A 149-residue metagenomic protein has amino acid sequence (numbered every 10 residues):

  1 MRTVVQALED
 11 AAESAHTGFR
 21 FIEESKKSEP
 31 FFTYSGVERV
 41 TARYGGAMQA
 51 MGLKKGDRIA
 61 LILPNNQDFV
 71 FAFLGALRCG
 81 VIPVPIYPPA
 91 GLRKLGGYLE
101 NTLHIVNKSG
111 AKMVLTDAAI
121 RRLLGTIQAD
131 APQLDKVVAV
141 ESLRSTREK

Functional and structural regions predicted by a protein language model:
M1-F21, R39: A short N-terminal helical cap/helix-turn-helix that marks the beginning of AMP-binding/adenylate-forming
R20-L74, G91-N101, E148-K149: Conserved AMP-binding/adenylate-forming core of the ANL superfamily
E23, Y87-P88, A139: Residue-level recognition of beta-strand->loop/alpha-helix junctions
L63, T116, E141: Short beta-strand/turn micro-motifs composed of small residues that flank or help shape donor/cofactor-binding pockets
G80: Structured binding elements
P85, P89-T126, T146-E148: Conserved ATP-dependent adenylate/AMP-binding module captured primarily in the ANL superfamily
G110-K112, A129-T146: Conserved helix-loop-beta element of the AMP-binding
